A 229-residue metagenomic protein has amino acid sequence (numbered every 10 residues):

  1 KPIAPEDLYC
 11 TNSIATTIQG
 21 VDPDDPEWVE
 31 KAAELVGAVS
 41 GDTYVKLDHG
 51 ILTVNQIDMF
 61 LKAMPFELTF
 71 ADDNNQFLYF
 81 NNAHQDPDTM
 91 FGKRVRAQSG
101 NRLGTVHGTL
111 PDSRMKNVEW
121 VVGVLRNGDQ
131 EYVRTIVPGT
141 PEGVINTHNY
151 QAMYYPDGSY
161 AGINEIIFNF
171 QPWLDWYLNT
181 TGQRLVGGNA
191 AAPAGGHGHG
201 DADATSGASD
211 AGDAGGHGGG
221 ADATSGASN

Functional and structural regions predicted by a protein language model:
P2-V29, L35-V36, M153-G195: Sensory coupling linkers of modular signal transduction proteins
Y9-H49, G100-P111, K116-N127: Short, compositionally biased leader-like segments
W28-L35, N75, Y79-N82, D88-V95: Short, compositionally biased low-complexity segments
V39-N55, M115-K116, G123-G139, G182-A191: Short, positively charged
G41-A83: Sensory modules in modular signal-transduction proteins
A71-N74, L125-N127, G207: Conserved mixed alpha/beta catalytic, RNA-binding, or beta-rich assembly cores of soluble enzyme, regulatory
A83-N179: Sensory/regulatory domains in signal-transduction proteins
H197-N229: Long, low-complexity, intrinsically disordered segments
